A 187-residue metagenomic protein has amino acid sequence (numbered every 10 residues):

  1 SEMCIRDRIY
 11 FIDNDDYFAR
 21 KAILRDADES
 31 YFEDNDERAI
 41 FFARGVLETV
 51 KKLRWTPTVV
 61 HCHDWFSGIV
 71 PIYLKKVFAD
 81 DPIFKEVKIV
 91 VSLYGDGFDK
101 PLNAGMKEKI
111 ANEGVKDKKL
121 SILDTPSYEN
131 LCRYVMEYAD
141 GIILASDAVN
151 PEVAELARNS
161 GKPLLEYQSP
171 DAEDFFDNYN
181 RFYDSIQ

Functional and structural regions predicted by a protein language model:
M3-I5: Short, small-residue-biased leader/transition segments that mark boundaries at the very start of proteins
R8-V59, K116-E129: Conserved nucleotide-sugar donor-binding subdomain of glycosyltransferases
D15-A19, F66-G68, G95-F98, A148-N150 (+1 more regions): Short, solvent-exposed loop/turn segments at secondary-structure junctions
E37-I110: Conserved nucleotide-sugar donor-interacting segment of glycosyltransferase catalytic cores, predominantly GT-B
H61, A139-S146: A short beta-strand/loop micro-motif in the catalytic core of glycosyltransferases that engages the nucleotide-sugar
F84, G97, N112-G141: Membrane-proximal helix-turn-helix segments that form the acceptor-binding/catalytic region of lipid-linked
S92-L93, A145, Y167: Generic beta-sheet signal
C132, N150-S185: Helix-loop-beta element that forms the nucleotide-linked donor phosphate-binding surface in glycosyltransferases
